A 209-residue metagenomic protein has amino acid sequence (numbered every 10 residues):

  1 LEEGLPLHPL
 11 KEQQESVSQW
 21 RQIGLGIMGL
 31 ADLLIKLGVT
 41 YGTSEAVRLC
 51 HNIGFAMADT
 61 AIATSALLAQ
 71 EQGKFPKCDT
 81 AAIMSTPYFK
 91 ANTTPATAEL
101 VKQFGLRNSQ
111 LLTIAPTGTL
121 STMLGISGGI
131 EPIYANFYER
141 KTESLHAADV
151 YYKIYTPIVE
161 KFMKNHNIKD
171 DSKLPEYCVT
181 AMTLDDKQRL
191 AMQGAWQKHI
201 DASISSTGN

Functional and structural regions predicted by a protein language model:
L1-E3, Q19-L34, A61, S65 (+1 more regions): Structured alpha-helical segments in the cores of large, soluble enzyme domains
L1-L5, P87-Y88, L100-R107, L112-N209: Catalytic alpha/beta core of large soluble enzyme barrels
L1-Q14, S18, Q22, T40-T117 (+2 more regions): Internal maturation/activation junctions in enzymes
M28, L33, G42, T122 (+1 more regions): Short, electropositive, low-hydrophobicity segments enriched in small/polar residues
